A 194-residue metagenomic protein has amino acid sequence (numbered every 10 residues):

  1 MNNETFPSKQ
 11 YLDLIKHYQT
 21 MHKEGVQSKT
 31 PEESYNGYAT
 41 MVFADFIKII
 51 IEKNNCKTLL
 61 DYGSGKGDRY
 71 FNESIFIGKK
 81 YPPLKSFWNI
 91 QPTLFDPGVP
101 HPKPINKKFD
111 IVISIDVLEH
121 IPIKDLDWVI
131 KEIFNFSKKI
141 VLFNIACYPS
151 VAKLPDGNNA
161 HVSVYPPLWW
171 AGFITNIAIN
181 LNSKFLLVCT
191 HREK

Functional and structural regions predicted by a protein language model:
M1-F109, D127-I130, F136, C147 (+1 more regions): Conserved N-terminal segment of class I S-adenosyl-L-methionine
I113: A conserved beta-strand element that flanks and buttresses the S-adenosyl-L-methionine
V117-H120: Hydrophobic adenine-recognition pocket in adenosine-nucleotide-binding enzymes
K139-L142: Short glycine-centered segments of the SAM/dcSAM-binding site in methyltransferase folds
